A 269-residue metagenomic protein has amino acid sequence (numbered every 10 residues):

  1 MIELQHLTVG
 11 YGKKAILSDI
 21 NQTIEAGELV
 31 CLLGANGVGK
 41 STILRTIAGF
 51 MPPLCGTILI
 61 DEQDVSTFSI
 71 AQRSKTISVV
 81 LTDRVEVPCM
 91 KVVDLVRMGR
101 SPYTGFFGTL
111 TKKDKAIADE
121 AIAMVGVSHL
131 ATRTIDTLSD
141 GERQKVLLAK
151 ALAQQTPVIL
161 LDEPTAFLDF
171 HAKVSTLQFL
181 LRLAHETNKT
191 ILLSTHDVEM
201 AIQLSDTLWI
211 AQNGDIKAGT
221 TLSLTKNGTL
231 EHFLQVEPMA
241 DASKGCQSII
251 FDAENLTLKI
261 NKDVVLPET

Functional and structural regions predicted by a protein language model:
L33-A35: The feature captures the beta-strand-to-loop junction immediately N-terminal to the Walker
A48: Helix-to-loop junction immediately C-terminal to a conserved catalytic motif
G56-D64: Conserved ABC transporter NBD signature motif
R97, K112-L130: Conserved ABC ATPase "signature" region
I159-D162: Catalytic Walker B motif of ABC-type/P-loop ATPase nucleotide-binding domains
T195-H196: H-loop/switch region of ABC-family ATPase nucleotide-binding domains
L234-T269: ABC ATPase nucleotide-binding domains
